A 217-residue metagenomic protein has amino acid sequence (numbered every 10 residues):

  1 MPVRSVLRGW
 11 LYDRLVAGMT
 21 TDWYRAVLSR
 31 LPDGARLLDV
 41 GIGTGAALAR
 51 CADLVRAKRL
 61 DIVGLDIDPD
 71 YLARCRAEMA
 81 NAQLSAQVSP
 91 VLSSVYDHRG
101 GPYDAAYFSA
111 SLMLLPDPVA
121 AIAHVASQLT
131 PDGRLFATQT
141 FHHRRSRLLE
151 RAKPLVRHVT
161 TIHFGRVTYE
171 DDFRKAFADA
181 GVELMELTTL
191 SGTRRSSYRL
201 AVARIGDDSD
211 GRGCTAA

Functional and structural regions predicted by a protein language model:
M1-P32, A46-R50, K153: Conserved class I S-adenosyl-L-methionine
L15, T138-T193: C-terminal alpha-helical "lid/dimerization" subdomain adjacent to the S-adenosyl-L-methionine
A35-G43: Conserved class I S-adenosyl-L-methionine
T44-Y96: Class I SAM-dependent methyltransferase SAM/SAH-binding core
Y96-A106: A short acidic, Gly/Pro-enriched loop at the edge of an enzyme's catalytic core that lines a small-molecule cofactor
A105-D117: A short SAM/SAH-binding and catalytic strip from SAM-dependent methyltransferases
V119-P131: A short glycine-rich, Lys/Arg-flanked "PGG" loop and its adjoining helix->strand segment in the class I
A180-V182, E186-A217: Core SAM-dependent methyltransferase catalytic element
